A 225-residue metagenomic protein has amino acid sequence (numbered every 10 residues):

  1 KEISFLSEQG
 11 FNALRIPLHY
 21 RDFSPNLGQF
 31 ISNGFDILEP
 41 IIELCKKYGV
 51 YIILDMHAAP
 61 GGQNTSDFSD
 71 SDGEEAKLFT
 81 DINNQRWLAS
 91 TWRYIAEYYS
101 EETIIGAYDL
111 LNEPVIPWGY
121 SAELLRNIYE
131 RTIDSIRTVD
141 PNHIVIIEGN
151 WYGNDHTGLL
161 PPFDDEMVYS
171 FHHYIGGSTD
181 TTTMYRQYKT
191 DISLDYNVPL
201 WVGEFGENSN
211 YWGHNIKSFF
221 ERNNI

Functional and structural regions predicted by a protein language model:
E2-L14, S24, G28-A107, I128-R137: An active-site-proximal structural segment forming one wall of the substrate-binding cleft that immediately precedes
L18-Y20, V50, D55-A59, L110-E113 (+2 more regions): Active-site loop/turn elements of alpha/beta-hydrolase fold enzymes, especially the short glycine-/histidine-rich
S90-R93, E97-A107, L111-I225: Extracellular glycoside hydrolase catalytic/binding regions
